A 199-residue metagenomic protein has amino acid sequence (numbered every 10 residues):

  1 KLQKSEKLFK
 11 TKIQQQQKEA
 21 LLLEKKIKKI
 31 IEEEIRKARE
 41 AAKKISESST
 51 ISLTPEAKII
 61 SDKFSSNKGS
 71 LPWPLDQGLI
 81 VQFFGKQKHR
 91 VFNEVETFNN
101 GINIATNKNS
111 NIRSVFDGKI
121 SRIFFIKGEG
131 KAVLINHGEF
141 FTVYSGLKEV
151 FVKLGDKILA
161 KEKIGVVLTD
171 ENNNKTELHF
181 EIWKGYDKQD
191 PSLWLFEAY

Functional and structural regions predicted by a protein language model:
K1-I60: Alpha-helical oligomerization segments with coiled-coil/rod-like character
L53-K68, V81-S114, H137-G138, I182-K184: Short glycine/threonine/proline-enriched tight-turn/helix- or strand-capping micro-motif at secondary-structure
K68, L75, T97-G101, V115 (+2 more regions): Extracytoplasmic
W73-Q82, S110-I120, K161: Generic structural motif
F83, I123-F124, V167-D170: Residue-level recognition of beta-strand microenvironments
S114-E149: Zn2+-dependent peptidoglycan hydrolase active-site motif and core
V133-L134, L154-Y199: Conserved, short, structured surface segments that act as functional micro-motifs
